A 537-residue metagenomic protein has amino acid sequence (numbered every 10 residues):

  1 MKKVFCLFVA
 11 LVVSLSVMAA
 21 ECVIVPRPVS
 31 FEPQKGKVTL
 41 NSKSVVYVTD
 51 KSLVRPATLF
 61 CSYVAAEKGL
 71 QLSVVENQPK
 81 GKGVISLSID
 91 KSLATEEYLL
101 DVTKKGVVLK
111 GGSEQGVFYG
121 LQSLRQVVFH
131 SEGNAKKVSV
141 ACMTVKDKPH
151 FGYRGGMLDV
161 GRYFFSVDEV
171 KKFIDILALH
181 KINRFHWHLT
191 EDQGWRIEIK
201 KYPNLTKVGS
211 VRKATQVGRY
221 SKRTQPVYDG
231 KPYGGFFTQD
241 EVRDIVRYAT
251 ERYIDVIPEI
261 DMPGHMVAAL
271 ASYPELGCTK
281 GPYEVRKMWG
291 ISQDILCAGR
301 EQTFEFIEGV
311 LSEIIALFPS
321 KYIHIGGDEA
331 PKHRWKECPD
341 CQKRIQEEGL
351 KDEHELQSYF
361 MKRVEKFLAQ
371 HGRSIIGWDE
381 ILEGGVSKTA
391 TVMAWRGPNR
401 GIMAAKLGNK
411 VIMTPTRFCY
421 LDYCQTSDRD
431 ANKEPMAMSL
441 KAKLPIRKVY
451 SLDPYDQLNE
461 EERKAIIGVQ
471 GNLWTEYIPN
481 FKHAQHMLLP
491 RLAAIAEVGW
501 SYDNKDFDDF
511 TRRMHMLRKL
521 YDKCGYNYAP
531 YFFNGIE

Functional and structural regions predicted by a protein language model:
M1-V23: Bacterial Sec-dependent N-terminal signal peptides
A20-Y153, H483, I495, G499-Y528 (+1 more regions): Contiguous, structured surface segment used for ligand recognition
V54-R55, F164-S166, D192-E198, P263-A269 (+6 more regions): Flexible loop/turn segments at secondary-structure boundaries
Q71, N183-R184, D255, S374 (+2 more regions): Residue-level detector of anion-binding/catalytic polar loops
L93-D294, A298-F304, G309-Y322, R363 (+2 more regions): Feature activates predominantly on carbohydrate-active enzymes
A269-E275, T279, E284-A390, W395-G408: Active-site neighborhood of glycoside hydrolase catalytic domains
S374-E380, G385-A390, R396-E537: Flexible, acidic glycine-rich loops studded with aromatic residues
